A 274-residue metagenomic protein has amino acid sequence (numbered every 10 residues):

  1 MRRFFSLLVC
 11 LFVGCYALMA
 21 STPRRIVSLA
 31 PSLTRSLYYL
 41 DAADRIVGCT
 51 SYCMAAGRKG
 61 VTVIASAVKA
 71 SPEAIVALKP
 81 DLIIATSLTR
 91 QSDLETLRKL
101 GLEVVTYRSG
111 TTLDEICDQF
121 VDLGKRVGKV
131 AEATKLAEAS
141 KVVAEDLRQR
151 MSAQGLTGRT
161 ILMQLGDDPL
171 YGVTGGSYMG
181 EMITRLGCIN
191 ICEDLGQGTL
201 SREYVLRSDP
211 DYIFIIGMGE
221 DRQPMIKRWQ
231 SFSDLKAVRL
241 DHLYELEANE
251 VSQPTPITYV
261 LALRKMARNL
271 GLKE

Functional and structural regions predicted by a protein language model:
M1-F4: Positively charged n-region of N-terminal signal peptides that target proteins for export
S6-Y16: Bacterial N-terminal signal peptides
A17-S21: Boundary at the C-terminal end of the N-terminal hydrophobic targeting segment
R24-L37, A131-G187: Basic- and aromatic-lined ligand-binding clefts that recognize polyanionic substrates
R24-R25, E115-K125, T134, E145 (+1 more regions): Structured C-terminal subdomain patch of bacterial secreted/periplasmic proteins
R25-T89, D93, I191-D194: A short, structured surface patch at a secondary-structure boundary
T50, G176-G198, E245: His/Asp/Glu-enriched short active-site or ligand-binding loop at hydrolase and phosphoryl-transfer sites
S71-L88, L102, S201-I215: Proline-aspartate-enriched helix->loop->beta-strand connector
